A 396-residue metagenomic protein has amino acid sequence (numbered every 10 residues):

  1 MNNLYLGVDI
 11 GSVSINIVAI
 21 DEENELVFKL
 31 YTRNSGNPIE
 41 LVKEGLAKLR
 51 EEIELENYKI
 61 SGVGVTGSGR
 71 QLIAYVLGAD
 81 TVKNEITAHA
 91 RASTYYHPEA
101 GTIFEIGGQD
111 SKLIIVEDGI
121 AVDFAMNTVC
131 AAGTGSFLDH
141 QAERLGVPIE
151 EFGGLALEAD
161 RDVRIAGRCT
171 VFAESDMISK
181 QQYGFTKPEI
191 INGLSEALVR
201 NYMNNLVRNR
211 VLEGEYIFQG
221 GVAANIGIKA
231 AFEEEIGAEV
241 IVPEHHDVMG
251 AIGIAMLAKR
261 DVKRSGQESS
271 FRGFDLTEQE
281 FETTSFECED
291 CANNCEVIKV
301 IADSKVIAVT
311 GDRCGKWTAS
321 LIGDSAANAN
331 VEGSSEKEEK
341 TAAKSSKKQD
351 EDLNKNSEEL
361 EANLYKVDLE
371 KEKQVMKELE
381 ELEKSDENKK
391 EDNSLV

Functional and structural regions predicted by a protein language model:
N2-E23, A100-V116, C291, E296-V300: Gly/Thr-rich phosphate-binding beta-strand-loop-beta motif of the actin/hexokinase/Hsp70
L4-A47, F124, T128-V129: Short glycine-rich, Thr/Ser-proximal phosphate-binding strand/loop in the N-terminal lobe of ATP-dependent enzymes
L30-S35, I53-I86, V122-D123: Short beta-strand-loop/turn "lid" adjacent to the catalytic site in phosphate-handling enzymes
S35-I39, D118-R161, C169, R260 (+2 more regions): Glycine-rich phosphate-binding loop plus the immediately following alpha-helix
T66-G69, A197, R208-E235, P243-G250: Glycine-rich phosphate-binding loops at beta-strand->alpha-helix junctions
R91, G135-D139, E244-F271: Glycine-rich phosphate-binding/hydrolytic loop that grips phosphoryl groups
S175-N204: Adenine-nucleotide phosphate-binding core of ATP-dependent small-molecule kinases
R260-V331, S335, D350-S357: Acidic, glycine/GT-rich loop-and beta-edge segments that sit at the periphery of enzyme/chaperone cores
